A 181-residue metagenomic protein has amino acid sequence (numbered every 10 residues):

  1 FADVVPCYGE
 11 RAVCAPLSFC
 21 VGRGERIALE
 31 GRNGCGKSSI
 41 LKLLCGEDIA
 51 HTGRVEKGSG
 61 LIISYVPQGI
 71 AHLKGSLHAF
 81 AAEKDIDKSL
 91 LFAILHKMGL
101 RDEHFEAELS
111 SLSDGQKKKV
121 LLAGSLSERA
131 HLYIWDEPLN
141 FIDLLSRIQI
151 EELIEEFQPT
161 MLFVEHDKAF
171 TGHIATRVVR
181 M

Functional and structural regions predicted by a protein language model:
F1-M181: ABC ATP-binding cassette signature C-motif
